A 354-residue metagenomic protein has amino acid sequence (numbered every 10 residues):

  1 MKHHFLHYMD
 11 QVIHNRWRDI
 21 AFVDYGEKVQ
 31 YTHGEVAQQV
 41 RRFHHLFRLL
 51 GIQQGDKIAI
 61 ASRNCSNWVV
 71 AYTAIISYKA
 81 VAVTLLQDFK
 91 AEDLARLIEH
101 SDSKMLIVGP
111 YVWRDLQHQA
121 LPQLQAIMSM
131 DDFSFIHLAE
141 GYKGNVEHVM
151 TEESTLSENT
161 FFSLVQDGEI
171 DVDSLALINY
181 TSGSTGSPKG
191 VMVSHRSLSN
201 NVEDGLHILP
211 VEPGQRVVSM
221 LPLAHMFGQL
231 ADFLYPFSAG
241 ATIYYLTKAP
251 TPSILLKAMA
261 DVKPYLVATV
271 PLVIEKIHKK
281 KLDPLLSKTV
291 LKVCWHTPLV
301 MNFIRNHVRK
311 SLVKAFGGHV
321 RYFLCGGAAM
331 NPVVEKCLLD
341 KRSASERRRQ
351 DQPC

Functional and structural regions predicted by a protein language model:
M1-A21, Q38, A176: A short N-terminal helical cap/helix-turn-helix that marks the beginning of AMP-binding/adenylate-forming
R18, S129, E147-Y180, S187 (+1 more regions): Conserved pre-ATP/AMP-binding loop-to-beta segment of ANL
A21-C65, V69-T73, K90-A95, H195: Conserved AMP-binding/adenylate-forming core of the ANL superfamily
T32-G34, A176-V202: Conserved AMP-binding A3 loop
K57, R63-V83, Q87-A91, E99-M105 (+4 more regions): A short helix-loop-beta submotif of the ANL/AMP-binding
S77-E153: Structural core segment of the AMP-binding/adenylate-forming
Q87-L121, N201-V218, T251-Y265: Conserved ATP-dependent adenylate/AMP-binding module captured primarily in the ANL superfamily
S199-R216, L223-S311, H319, K341: Conserved AMP-binding/adenylation subdomain of ANL enzymes
